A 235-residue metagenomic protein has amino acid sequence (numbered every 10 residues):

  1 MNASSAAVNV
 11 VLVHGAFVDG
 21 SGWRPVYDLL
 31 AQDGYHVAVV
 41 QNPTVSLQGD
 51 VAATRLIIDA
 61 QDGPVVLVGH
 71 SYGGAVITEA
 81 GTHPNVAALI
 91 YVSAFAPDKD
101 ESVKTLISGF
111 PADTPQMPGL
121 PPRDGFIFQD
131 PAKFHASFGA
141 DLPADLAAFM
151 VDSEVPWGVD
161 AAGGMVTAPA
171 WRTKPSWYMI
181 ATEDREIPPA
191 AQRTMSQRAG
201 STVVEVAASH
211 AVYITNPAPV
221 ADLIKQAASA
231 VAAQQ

Functional and structural regions predicted by a protein language model:
S5-D62, D113: Active-site catalytic motif of lipid deacylating hydrolases and related acyltransferases
P43-T44, A207-A211: Histidine-bearing beta->alpha loop at or near hydrolase active sites
V68-G73, I77: Gly/Ala-rich beta-loop-alpha elbow adjacent to hydrolase catalytic centers
T82-P131, G158-M165, I187, M195: Flexible "cap/lid" loop of the alpha/beta hydrolase fold
L89, W177-D184: Conserved strand-to-loop "acid loop" that flanks and positions the catalytic carboxylate
F149-A170: Active-site nucleophile elbow and catalytic-triad environment of alpha/beta-hydrolase enzymes
T173-I180, V203: Catalytic His-Asp charge-relay segment
T182-A207, I214, P219, Q226-A227: Conserved loop-alpha-helix segment in the C-terminal half of the alpha/beta-hydrolase fold that carries the catalytic
